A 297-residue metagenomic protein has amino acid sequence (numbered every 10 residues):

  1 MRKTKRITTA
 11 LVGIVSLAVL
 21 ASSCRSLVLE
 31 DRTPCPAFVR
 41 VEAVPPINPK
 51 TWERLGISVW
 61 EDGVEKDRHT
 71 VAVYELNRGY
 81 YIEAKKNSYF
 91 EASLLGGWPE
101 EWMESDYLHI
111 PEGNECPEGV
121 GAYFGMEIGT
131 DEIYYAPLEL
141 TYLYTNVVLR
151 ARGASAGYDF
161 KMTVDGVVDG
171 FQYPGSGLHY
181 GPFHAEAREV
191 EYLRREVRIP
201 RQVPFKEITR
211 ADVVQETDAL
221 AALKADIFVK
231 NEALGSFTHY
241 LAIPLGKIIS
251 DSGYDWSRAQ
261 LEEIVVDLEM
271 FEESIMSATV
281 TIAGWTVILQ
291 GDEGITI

Functional and structural regions predicted by a protein language model:
M1-C24: Sec-dependent bacterial lipoprotein signal peptides
A18-P46, I288: Bacterial Sec-dependent N-terminal signal peptides
T33-P34, A136-Y144: Conserved "repeat-terminator" motif of extracellular CCP/Sushi domains
V41-R54, R150-G157: Structural motif
E53-E104, D159-D251: Tryptophan-paired
G97-Y135, A233-E273: Structured interaction patches on ligand/partner-binding surfaces of diverse proteins
T141-K161, G166: Extended amphipathic alpha-helical interaction segments
S257, I264-I297: Eukaryotic extended interaction platforms
